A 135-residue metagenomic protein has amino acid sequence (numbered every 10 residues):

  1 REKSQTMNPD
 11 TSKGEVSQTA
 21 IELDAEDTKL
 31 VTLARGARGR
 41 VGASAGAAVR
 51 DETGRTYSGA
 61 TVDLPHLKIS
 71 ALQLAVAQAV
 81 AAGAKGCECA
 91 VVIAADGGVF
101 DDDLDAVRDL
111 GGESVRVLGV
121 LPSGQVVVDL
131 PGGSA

Functional and structural regions predicted by a protein language model:
R1-T6: Short, Lys/Arg-enriched N-terminal segments with co-localized hydrophobic residues within the first ~10-30 amino acids
N8-R40, A82-A135: C-terminal binding/interaction regions
V41-A45: Short, small/polar residue-rich loop motifs at catalytic or cofactor-binding pockets
G46-A47, V117: Generic short beta-strand
D51: Short, acidic, Ser/Thr-enriched surface-loop or helix-capping motifs
P65-Q78: A short, polar/charged loop-to-alpha-helix boundary motif
